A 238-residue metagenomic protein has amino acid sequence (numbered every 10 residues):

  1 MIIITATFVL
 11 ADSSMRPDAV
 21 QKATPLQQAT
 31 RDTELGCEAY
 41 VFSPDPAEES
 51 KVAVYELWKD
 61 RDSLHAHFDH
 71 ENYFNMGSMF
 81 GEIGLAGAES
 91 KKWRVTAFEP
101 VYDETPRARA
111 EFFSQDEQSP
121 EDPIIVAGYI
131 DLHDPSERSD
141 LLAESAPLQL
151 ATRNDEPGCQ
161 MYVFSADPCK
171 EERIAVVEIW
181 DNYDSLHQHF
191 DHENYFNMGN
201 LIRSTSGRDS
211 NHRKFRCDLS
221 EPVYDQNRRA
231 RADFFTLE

Functional and structural regions predicted by a protein language model:
M1-A11, M15, E99, E221 (+1 more regions): Hydrophobic, helix-prone linear segments
I2-V9, V41-F68, I124-D131, V163-H192: Short, well-ordered beta-strand segments in beta-rich or mixed alpha/beta enzyme and ligand-binding folds
V9-A19, D131-L141: Short, surface-exposed ligand-recognition loops at beta-strand->loop->(often short) alpha-helix junctions that present
S14-P17, A23, S43, S63 (+6 more regions): Ser/Thr/Pro-rich low-complexity tandem-repeat tracts
P17, Q21, E117-P120: Short, low-complexity N-terminal intrinsically disordered segments enriched in polar/charged residues
T24-C37, L57-R94, A151-Q160, I179-R216: An amphipathic, aromatic/His-enriched active-site/gating alpha helix that lines ligand/cofactor pockets
V41-A47, M76-D122, V163-E172, N197-E238: Glycine-rich beta-strand-turn "strand-cap" elements at beta-sheet edges
S136-R138, A143-N154, C159-Q160, F164-D167: A contiguous binding-surface segment within folded domains or other stable secondary-structure elements
